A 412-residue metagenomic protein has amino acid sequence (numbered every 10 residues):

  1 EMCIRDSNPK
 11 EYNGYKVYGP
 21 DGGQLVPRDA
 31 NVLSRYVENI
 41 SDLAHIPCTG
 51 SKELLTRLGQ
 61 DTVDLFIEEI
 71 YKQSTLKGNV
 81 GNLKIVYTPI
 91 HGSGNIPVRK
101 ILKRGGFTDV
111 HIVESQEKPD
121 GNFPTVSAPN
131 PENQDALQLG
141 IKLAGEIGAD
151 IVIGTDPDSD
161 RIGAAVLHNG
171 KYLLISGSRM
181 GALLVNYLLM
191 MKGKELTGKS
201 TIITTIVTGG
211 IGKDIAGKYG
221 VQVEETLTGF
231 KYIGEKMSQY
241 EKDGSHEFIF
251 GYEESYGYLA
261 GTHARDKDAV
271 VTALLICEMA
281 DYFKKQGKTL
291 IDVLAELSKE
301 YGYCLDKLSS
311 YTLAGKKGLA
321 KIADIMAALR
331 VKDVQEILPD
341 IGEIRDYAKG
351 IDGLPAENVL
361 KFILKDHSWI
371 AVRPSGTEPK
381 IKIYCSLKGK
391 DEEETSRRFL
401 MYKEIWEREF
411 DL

Functional and structural regions predicted by a protein language model:
M2-I4: Short, small-residue-biased leader/transition segments that mark boundaries at the very start of proteins
N8-P9, P89-N95, S159-R161, V207-G210 (+2 more regions): Gly/Ser/Thr-rich loops at beta-strand to alpha-helix junctions that form or flank small-molecule/cofactor-binding
P9, P20-G23, R35, S41-D42 (+3 more regions): Replace "Mg2+/Mn2+-dependent" with "divalent metal-dependent
E11-L139, L143-A144: Gly/Ser/Thr-enriched, mixed-charge loops and adjacent short helices that form phosphate/oxyanion-binding elements
E11-V17, H45, I96-I101, N122-V126 (+6 more regions): Short acidic, glycine/serine/threonine-rich loops at helix termini
P20-R28, R57-D61, V86-P89, P124-D135 (+7 more regions): Alpha-helix capping and helix-loop boundary segments enriched in small/acidic/polar residues
D29, G94, G177-L184, T208-I211 (+1 more regions): Catalytic-loop motifs flanking and including active-site residues across diverse enzymes
G145, A149-I151, K171, M191-R373 (+3 more regions): Phosphate-binding and adjacent anionic-ligand microenvironments
